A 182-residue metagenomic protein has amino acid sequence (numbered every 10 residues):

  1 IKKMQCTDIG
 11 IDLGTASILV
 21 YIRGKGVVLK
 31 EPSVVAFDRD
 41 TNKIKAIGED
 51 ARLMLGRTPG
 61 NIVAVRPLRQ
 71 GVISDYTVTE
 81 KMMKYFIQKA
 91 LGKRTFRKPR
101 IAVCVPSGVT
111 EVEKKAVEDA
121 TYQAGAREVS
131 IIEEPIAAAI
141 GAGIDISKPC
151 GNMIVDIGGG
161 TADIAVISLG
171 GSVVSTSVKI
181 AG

Functional and structural regions predicted by a protein language model:
I1-I157, A165-G182: Nucleotide/phosphate-binding catalytic cleft detector across ATP-hydrolyzing and phosphate-transferring enzymes
